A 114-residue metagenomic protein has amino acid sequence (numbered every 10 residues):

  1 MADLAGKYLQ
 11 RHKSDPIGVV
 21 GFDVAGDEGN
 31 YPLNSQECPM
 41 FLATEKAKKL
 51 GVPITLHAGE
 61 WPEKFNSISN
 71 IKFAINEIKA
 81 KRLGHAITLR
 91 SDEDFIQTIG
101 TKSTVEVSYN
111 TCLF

Functional and structural regions predicted by a protein language model:
M1-D23, N30-L56, W61-K79, R90-V105: Histidine/acidic residue-rich metal-binding segments in metalloenzymes
E28, E60, T111-L113: Acidic, glycine-rich active-site loops and adjacent beta-strand->loop/helix elements that engage anionic groups
A80, A86-D92, C112-F114: Extended C-terminal subregions enriched in glycine
